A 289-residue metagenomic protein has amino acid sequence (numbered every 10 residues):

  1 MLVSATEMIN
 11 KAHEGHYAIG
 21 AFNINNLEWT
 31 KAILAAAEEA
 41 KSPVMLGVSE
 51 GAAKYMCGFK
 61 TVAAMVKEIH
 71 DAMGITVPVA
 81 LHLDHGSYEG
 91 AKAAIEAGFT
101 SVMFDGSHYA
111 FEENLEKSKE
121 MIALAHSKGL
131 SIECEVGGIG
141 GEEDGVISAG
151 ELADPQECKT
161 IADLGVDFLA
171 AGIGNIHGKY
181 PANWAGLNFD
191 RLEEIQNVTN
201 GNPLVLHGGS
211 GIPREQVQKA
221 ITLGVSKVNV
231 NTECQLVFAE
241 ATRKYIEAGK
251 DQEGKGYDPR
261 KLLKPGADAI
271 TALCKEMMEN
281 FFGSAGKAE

Functional and structural regions predicted by a protein language model:
V3-K11, L27-A52, C57-T76, H85-N202 (+5 more regions): Alpha/beta enzyme core
S4-G20, G256-R260: Generic N-terminal amphipathic, Lys/Arg-enriched alpha-helix
Y17-N25, E50-K54, K261, P265: A short N-terminal beta->alpha junction/helix N-cap motif
I19-N23, L81-H82, M103, L204-H207 (+1 more regions): Short catalytic-loop micro-motif centered on adjacent basic/acidic residues
L81-L83, E240, G249-K250: Glycine-rich nucleotide/cofactor/substrate-binding loop typically near the N-terminus or early in the first domain
I173, G208-S210, T232: Active-site proximal loops enriched in glycine and acidic residues that flank catalytic Cys/His/Asp and coordinate
I246-E289: Extended, intrinsically disordered, low-complexity segments
